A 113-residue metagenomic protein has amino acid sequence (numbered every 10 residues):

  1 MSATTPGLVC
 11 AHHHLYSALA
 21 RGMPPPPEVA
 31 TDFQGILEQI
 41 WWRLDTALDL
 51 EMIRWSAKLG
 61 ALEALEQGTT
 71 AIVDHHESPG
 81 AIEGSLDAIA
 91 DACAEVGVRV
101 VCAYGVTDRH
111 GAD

Functional and structural regions predicted by a protein language model:
M1-P6: Histidine-rich, glycine-flanked metal-binding segment
G7-A18, H76: Histidine-centered catalytic micro-motifs
V9, P24, T70: Gly/Ser/Thr-rich beta-alpha loop segments that engage phosphate groups in nucleotides
V9-H13, W42-R43, Q67: Single, functionally critical "micro-switch" positions that shape active/binding sites and transmembrane helices
L15, A20-G22, I82: Short, function-defining helix-loop hinge/capping sites that tune catalysis or transport
L19-I53, R109-D113: Active-site gating loops and adjacent loop-to-helix segments of metal-dependent hydrolytic enzymes
A47-D113: Active-site loop-helix segments enriched in His/Asp/Glu that coordinate and activate a nucleophilic water at divalent
